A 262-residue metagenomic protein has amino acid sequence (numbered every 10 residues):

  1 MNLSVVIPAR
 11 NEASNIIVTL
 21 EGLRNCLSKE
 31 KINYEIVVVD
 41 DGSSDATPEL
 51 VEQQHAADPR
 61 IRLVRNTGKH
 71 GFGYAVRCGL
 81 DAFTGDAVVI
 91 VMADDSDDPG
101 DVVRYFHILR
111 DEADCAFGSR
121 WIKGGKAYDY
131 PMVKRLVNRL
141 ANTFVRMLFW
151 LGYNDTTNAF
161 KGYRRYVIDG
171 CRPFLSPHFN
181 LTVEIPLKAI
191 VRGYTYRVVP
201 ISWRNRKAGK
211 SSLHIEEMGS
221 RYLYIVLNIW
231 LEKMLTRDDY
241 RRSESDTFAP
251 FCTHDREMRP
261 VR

Functional and structural regions predicted by a protein language model:
M1-L3, T143, L148-L151, F174-R262: Hydrophobic helical membrane-anchoring modules
M1-S4, R24-V37, A46, P59-I61: Short loop->beta transition adjacent to catalytic acidic/histidine clusters or analogous donor-positioning motifs
A9, V39-D41, N66: Conserved sequence signature across two-component system core domains
E12-L27: Short, well-formed alpha-helical segments that are part of the catalytic scaffolds of diverse glycosyltransferases
E12-N15, S43, F72, D98: Donor nucleotide-sugar binding loop of glycosyltransferases
Y34-V37, P48-A82: Conserved donor nucleotide-binding strand/loop of the catalytic core
D40-E49, D95: A conserved acidic beta->alpha catalytic loop
V64-A82, A87-I90, P99-F179, R206-E216 (+1 more regions): Acceptor/aglycone-binding surface of glycosyltransferases and processive sugar-polymer synthases
